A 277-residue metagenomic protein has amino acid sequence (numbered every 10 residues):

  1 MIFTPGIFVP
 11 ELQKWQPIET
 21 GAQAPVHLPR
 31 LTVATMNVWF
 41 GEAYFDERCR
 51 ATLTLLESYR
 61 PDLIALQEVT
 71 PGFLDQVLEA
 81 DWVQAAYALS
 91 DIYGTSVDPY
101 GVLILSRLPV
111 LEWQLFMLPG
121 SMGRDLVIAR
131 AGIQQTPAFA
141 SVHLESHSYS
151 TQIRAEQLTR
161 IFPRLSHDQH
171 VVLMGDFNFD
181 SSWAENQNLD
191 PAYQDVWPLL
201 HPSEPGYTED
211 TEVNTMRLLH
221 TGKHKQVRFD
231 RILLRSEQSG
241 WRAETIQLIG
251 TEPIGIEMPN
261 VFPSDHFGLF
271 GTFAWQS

Functional and structural regions predicted by a protein language model:
M1-A22, D168-V171, F179-S277: Metal-dependent phosphoester-hydrolase catalytic domains
M1-V26, F45, L63-L144, Q247-L248: Structured beta-strand-rich core segments of catalytic domains in phosphoester-bond hydrolases
W15, F45, C49, Q67 (+3 more regions): Solvent-exposed, acidic/flexible segments
R30-C49, Y93-V97, P119, E145-S150 (+1 more regions): Acidic/histidine-rich helix-loop elements that form or flank divalent-metal/phosphate-binding sites at the catalytic
L31-V38, T52-V77, L105, A129 (+5 more regions): Active-site beta-strand/loop signature of hydrolases that rely on acidic residues for catalysis
V38, Q84-D91, Q194-W197: Short hydrophobic/aromatic-enriched beta-strand-loop microsegments
G41-A43, P71-D75, V97, H147-Y149 (+3 more regions): Active-site environment of divalent metal-dependent phosphoester hydrolases
T151-P163: Alpha-helical scaffold elements lining the catalytic groove of polysaccharide deacetylases
